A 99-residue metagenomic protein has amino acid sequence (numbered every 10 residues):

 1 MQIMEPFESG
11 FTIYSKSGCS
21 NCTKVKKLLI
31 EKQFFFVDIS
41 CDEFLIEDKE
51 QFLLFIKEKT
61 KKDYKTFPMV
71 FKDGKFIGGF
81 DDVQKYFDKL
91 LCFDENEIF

Functional and structural regions predicted by a protein language model:
M1-Q2, K85: Catalytic phosphate/metal-binding cores of nucleic-acid and nucleotide-processing enzymes, i.e., regions that mediate
Q2-I39: Local sequence-structure signature of Cys/Sec-based thiol-disulfide redox active-site neighborhoods
K16, D42, D73: Structured beta-strand/turn binding interfaces of compact recognition modules in eukaryotic regulators
S20-N21, E47, G78: Short alpha-helical
C41-D63: Thioredoxin-like thiol-disulfide oxidoreductase module
T60-V70, F80-D81: Structural micro-motif
K72-F99: Non-catalytic, surface beta->alpha helical segment in thiol-disulfide oxidoreductase systems
